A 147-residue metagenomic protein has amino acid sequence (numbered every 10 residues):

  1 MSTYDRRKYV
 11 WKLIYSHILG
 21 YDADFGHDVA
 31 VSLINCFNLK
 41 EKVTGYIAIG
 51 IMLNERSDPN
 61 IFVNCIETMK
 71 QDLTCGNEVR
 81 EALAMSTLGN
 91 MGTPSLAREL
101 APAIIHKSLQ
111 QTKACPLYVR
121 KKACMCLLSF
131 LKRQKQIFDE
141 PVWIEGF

Functional and structural regions predicted by a protein language model:
M1-Q71, L88-G92: Alpha-helical solenoid scaffolds in large eukaryotic transport, assembly, and signaling factors
S2, R6, F37-N38, G76-N77 (+1 more regions): Short inter-helical turns and helix N-cap capping residues of alpha-solenoid HEAT/ARM repeat scaffolds
A23-L33, D58-L73, L96-Q111, I137-F147: HEAT/HEAT-like alpha-solenoid repeats
R56-S57, E78, G92-S95, Q134: Short helix-coil transition sites and intra-membrane helix breaks within transmembrane domains of multi-pass
E67, E78-V79: Outer-membrane beta-barrel transmembrane domain signature of Gram-negative proteins, especially the mid-to-C-terminal
M85-N90, C124, L128-R133: Helix-loop-helix module between adjacent transmembrane segments
T112-M125, Q136-I137: A conserved hydrophobic secondary-structure block that centers on an alpha-helix together with its immediately flanking
